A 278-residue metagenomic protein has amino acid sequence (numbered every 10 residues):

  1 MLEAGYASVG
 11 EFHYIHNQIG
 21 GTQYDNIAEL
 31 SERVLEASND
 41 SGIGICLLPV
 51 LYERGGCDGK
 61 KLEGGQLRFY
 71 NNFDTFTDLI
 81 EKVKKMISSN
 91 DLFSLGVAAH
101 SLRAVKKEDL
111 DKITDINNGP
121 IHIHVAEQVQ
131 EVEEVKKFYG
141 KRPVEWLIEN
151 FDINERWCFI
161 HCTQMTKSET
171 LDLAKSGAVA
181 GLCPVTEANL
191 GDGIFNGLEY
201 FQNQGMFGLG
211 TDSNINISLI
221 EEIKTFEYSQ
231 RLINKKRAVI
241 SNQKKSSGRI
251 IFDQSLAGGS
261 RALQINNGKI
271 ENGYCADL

Functional and structural regions predicted by a protein language model:
A7-S8, G119: Short acidic/polar active-site loop segments enriched in Thr and Asp
I15, L102-A104, C162-T166, T186 (+1 more regions): Short beta->alpha connector loops
G20-I160: Metal-coordinating catalytic core of metallo-dependent amide/deamination hydrolases
E36, D111, T170-L171, L198 (+2 more regions): Alpha-helical segments flanking ligand/cofactor-binding loops in enzyme cores
E127-A178, A188-E199, S213-I220: Catalytic core of soluble alpha/beta enzymes
E149-D152, R156, L198-L278: His/Asp/Glu-enriched, well-ordered alpha-helical/loop segment that forms or immediately abuts the divalent-metal
